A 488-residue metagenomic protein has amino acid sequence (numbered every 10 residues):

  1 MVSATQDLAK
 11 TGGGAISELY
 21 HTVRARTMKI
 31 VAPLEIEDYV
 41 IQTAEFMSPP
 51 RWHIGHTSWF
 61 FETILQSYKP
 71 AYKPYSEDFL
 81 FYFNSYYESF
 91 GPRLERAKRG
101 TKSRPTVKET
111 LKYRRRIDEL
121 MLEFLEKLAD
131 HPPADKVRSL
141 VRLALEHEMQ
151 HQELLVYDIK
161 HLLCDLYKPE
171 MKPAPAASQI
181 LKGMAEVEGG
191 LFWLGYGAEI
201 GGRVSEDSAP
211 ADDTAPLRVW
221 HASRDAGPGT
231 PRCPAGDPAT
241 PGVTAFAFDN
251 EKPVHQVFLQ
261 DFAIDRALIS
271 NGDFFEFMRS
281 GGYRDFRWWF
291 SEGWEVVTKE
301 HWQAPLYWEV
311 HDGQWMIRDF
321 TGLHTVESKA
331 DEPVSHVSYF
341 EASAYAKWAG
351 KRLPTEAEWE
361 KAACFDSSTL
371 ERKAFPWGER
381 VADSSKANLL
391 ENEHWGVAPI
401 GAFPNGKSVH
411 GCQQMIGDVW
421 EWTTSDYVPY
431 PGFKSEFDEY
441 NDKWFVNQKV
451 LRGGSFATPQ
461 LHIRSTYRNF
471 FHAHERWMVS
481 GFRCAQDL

Functional and structural regions predicted by a protein language model:
M1-S48, W52-W59, T63-L120, F124 (+11 more regions): Disulfide-stabilized, aromatic/cysteine-rich ligand-recognition loop
S3, A25, K29, M47 (+4 more regions): N-terminal functional modules and adjacent low-complexity/disordered segments of proteins
S3, S76, R116, L128 (+14 more regions): Serine/threonine-rich low-complexity intrinsically disordered regions
Q6, E199-V243: Intrinsic disorder/low-complexity segments
A144, Q150, L154, L162-P175 (+4 more regions): Functional-site microenvironments in short loops/helix caps that host divalent-cation chemistry
P231, P238, R279, A363-C364: Alpha-helix boundary recognition
